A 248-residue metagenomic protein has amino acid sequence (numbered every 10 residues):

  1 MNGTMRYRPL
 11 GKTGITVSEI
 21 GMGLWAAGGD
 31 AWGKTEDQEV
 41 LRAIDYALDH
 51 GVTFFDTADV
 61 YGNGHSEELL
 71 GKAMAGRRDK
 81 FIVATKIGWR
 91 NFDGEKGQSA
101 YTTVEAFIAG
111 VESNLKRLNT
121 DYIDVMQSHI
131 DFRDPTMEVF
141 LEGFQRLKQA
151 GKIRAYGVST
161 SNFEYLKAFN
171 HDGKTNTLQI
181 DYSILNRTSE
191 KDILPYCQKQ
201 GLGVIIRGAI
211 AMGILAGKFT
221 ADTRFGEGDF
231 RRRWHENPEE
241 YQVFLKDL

Functional and structural regions predicted by a protein language model:
M1-F81: N-terminal binding-site loop/beta-alpha segment at the start of enzyme catalytic domains that lines or forms
L10, M22, V40, A47 (+9 more regions): Conserved, mostly hydrophobic/aromatic
W25-Q38, D93-I108, R133: Active-site mouth loops of central-metabolism enzymes
K34-A47, T102-L118, T160-A168: Short, acidic/polar
K80-F92: A short, structured active-site edge motif that brings together acidic residues
L115-D134: Active-site groove signature of glycoside hydrolases
D131-L248: Beta/alpha (TIM)-barrel catalytic core signal, keyed to glycine-rich beta->alpha loops juxtaposed to Asp/Glu that bind
